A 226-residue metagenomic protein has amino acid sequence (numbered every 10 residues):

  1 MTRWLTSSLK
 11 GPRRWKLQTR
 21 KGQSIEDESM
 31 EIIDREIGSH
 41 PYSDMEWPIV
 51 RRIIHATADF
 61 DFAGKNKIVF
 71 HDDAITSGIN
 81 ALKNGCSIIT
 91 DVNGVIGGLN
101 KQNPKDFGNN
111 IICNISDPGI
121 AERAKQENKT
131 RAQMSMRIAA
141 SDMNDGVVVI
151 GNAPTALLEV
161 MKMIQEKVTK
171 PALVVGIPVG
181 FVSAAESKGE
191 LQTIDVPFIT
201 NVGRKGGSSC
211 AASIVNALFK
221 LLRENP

Functional and structural regions predicted by a protein language model:
S7-S8: Serine residues within intrinsically disordered or low-complexity segments
R13-S87: Electropositive, gly/pro-rich neighborhoods at or near active sites that engage anionic ligands
K83-I88, D145-V148, P171-A172: Short active-site oxyanion
D91, V174-G176, I214: Buried hydrophobic positions in well-ordered alpha/beta secondary-structure cores of metabolic enzymes
V92-I164, G180, K188: Conserved mixed alpha/beta catalytic, RNA-binding, or beta-rich assembly cores of soluble enzyme, regulatory
N110-P118, T169-A185, V196-G203: Short, acidic/small-residue loops that bind anionic groups at enzyme active sites
V182-P226: C-terminal functional extensions of proteins
